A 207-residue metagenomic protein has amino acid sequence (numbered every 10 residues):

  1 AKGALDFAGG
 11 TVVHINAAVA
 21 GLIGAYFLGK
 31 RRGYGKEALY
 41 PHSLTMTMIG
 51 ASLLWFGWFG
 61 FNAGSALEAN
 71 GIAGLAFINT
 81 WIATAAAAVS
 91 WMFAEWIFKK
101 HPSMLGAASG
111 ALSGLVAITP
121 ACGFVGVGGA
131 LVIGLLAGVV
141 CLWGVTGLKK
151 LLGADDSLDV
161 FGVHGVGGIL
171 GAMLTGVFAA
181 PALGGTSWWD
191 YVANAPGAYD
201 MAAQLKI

Functional and structural regions predicted by a protein language model:
A1-I207: Glycine- and aromatic-enriched membrane alpha-helices
